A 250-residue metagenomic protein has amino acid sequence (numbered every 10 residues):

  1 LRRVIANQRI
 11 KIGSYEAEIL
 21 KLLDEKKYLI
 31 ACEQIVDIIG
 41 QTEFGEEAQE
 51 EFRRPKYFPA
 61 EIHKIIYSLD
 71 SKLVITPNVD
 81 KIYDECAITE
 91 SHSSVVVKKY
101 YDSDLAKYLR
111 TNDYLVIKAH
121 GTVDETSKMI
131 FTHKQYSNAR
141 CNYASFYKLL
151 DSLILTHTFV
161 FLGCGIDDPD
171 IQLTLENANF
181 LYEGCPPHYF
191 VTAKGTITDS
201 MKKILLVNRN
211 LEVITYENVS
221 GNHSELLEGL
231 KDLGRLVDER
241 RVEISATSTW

Functional and structural regions predicted by a protein language model:
L1-Y67, K72-I75, Y83, T89-S91 (+1 more regions): Gly/serine-rich nucleotide phosphate-binding loop at the start of the catalytic core of nucleotide/ADP-ribose-handling
C32, Y114-H133, A139: A charged nuclease-like catalytic/ligand-binding cleft shared by nucleic-acid processing domains
I39-G40, K64, L69-D70, T89-S93 (+3 more regions): SIR2/sirtuin-family catalytic core signature
K56-E61, V97-S103: Short acidic (Asp/Glu) patches
V74-P77, K118, F161-L162: A structural signal for short, well-ordered beta-strand segments and their strand-loop junctions that often border
T76, H120, T192-K194: Short beta-strand/turn micro-motifs composed of small residues that flank or help shape donor/cofactor-binding pockets
I82-E85, D170: Phosphate- and divalent-cation-binding pockets in alpha/beta enzyme and binding domains that engage nucleotide-derived
K99-S103, F131-K148, T174: Active-site glycine-rich loop that binds ribose-phosphate moieties when present
